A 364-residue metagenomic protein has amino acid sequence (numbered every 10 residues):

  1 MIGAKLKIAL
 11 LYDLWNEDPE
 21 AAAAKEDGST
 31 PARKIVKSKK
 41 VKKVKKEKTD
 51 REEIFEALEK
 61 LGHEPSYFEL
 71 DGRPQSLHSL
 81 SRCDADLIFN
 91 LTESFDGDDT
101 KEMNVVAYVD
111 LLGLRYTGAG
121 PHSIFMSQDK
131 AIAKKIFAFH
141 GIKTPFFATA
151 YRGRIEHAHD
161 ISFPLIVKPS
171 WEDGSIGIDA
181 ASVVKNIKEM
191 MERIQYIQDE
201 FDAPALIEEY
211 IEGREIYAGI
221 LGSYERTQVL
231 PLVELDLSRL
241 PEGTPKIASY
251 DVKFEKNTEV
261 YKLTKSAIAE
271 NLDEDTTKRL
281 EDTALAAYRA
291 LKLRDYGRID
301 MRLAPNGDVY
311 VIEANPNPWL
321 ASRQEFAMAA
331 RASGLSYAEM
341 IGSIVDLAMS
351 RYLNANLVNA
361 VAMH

Functional and structural regions predicted by a protein language model:
M1-R115, H122, M126-Q128, Y151-H157 (+3 more regions): ATP-binding N-terminal substructure of ATP-dependent carboxylate-amine bond-forming enzymes
L6-Y12, L80-D84, I124-L206, I211-R214 (+1 more regions): Active-site nucleotide/adenylate-binding loops and adjacent lid/helix of ATP-dependent enzymes
W15-N16, E225, P316: Short, glycine/serine-rich, charged loops/turns that create anion-binding and catalytic segments at active sites
E17-A22, D173-I176, N257-V260, R323: Short acidic/His/Gly/Ser-rich catalytic and metal-binding motifs that mark active-site loops of diverse hydrolases
P65, R115-Y116, T144, L165 (+1 more regions): Hydrophobic beta-strand scaffold residues
I136-G141, N271-H364: ATP-dependent carboxylate activation and anion-phosphoryl transfer catalytic cores that bind Mg-ATP to form
I187-A267, N271-D282, P305-Y310: Phosphate-binding site of ATP-dependent enzymes
